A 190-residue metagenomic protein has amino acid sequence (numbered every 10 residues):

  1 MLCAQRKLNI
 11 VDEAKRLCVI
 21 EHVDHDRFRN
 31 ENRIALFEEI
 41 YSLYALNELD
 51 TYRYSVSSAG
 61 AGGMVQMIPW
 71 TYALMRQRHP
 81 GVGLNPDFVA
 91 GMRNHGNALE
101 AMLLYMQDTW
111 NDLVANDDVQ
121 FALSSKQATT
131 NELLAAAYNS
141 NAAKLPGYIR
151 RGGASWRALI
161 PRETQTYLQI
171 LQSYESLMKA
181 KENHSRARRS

Functional and structural regions predicted by a protein language model:
M1-T51, D112-S125: Export/targeting segments at the very N-terminus of extracytoplasmic proteins
L2, V56-S57, P86-D87, L123 (+1 more regions): Residue-level detector of alpha-helix boundaries and kinks
L8-V11, V56-G60, Q127-N131: Extracellular/periplasmic catalytic domains that process cell-envelope and extracellular macromolecules
N30-S42, S55-L74: Short, surface-exposed glycine/acidic/tryptophan-bearing loops
F37-E38, M92-H95, R157: Flexible, glycine- and charge-enriched loops at secondary-structure boundaries
M64-N131, A137-G147: Alpha-helical segment that forms one wall of the substrate-binding/catalytic cleft in peptidoglycan-active domains
N97, A101, T109, S173-S190: N-terminal alpha-helical modules
K126-S185: Catalytic and substrate-binding regions of cell-wall glycan-acting enzymes that process beta-1,4-linked
